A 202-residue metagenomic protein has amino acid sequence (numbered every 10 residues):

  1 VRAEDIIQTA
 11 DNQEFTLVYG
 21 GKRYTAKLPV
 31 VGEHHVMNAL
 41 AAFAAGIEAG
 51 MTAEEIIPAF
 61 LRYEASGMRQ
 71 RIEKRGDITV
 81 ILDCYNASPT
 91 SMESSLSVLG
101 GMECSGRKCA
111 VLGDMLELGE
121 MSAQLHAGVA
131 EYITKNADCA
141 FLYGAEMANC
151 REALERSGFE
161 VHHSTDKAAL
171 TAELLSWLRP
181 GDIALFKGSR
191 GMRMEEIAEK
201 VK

Functional and structural regions predicted by a protein language model:
A10-D11, G20-K27, V31-H34, L40-K202: ATP-dependent carboxylate-amine ligase
T16-V18: A generic structural motif
